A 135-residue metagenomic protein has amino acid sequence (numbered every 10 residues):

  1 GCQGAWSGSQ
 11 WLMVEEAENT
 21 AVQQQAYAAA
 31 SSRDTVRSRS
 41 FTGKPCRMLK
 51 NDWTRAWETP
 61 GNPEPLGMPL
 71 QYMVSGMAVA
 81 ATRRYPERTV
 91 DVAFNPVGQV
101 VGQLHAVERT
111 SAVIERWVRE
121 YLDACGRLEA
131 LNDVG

Functional and structural regions predicted by a protein language model:
G1-G135: Conserved active-site-proximal phosphate/metal-binding subdomains
